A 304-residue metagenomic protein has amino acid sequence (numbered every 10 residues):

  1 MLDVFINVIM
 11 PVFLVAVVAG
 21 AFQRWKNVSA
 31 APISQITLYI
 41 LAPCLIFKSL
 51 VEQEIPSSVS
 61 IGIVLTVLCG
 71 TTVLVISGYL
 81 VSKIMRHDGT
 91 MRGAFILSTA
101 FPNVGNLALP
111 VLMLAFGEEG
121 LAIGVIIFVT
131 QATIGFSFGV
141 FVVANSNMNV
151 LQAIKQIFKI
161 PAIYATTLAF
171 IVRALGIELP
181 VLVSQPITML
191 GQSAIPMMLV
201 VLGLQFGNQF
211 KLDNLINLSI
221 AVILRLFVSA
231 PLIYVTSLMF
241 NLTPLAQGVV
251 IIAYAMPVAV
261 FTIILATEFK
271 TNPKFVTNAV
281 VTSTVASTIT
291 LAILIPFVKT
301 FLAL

Functional and structural regions predicted by a protein language model:
M1-L304: Alpha-helical transmembrane segments of multi-pass small-molecule/ion transporters
